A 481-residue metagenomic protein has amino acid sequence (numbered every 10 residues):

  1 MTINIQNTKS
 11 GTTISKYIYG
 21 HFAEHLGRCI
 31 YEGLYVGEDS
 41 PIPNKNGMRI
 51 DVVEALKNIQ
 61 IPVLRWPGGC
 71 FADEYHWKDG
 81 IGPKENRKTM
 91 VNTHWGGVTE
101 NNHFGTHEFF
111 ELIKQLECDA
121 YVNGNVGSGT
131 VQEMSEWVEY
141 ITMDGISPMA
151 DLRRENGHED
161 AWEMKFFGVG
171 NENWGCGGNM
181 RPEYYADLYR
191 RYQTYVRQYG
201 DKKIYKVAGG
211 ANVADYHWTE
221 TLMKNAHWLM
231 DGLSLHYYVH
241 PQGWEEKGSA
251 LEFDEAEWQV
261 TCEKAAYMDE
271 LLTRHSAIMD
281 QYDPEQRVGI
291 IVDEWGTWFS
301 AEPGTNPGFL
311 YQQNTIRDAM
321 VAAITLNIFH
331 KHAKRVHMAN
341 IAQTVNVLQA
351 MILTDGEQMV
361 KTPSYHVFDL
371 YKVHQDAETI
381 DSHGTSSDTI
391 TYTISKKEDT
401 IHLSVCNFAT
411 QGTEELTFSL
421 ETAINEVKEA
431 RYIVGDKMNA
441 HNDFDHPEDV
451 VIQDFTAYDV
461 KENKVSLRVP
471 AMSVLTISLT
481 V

Functional and structural regions predicted by a protein language model:
M1-G232, M268-D269, T273-A301, T305-V481: Non-catalytic accessory regions flanking glycosidase/transglycosidase catalytic cores in CAZymes
L235: Histidine-centered catalytic micro-motifs
Y238-Q259, T305: Active-site His/acidic residue clusters
E263-K264: Beta-strand-rich domain onsets/edges
